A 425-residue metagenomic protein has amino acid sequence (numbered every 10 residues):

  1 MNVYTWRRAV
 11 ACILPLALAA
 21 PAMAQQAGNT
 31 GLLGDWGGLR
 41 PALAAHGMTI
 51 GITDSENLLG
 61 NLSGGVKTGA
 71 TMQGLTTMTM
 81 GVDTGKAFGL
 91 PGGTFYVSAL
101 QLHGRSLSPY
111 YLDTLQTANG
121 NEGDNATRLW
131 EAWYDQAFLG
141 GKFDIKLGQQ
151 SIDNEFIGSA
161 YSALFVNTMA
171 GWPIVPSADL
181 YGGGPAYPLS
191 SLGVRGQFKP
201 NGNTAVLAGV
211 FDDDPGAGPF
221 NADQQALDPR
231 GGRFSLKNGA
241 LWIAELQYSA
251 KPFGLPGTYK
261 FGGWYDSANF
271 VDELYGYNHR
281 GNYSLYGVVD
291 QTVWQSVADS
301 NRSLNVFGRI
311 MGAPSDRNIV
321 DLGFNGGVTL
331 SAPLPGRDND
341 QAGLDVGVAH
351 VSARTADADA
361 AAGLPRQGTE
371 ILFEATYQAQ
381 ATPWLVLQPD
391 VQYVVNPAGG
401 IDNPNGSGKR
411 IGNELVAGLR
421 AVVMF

Functional and structural regions predicted by a protein language model:
N2-W6, C12-N57, N61, K67 (+1 more regions): N-terminal periplasmic/intermembrane-space "pro-region" immediately following the signal or transit peptide
A27, G34-I50, D83-F95, L139-K142 (+5 more regions): Short loop/turn motifs that connect adjacent beta-strands in outer-membrane beta-barrel proteins
R40-S63, F95-V97, R105, N167 (+2 more regions): Transmembrane beta-strand segments of Gram-negative outer membrane beta-barrel proteins
G51-S55, T94-L100, K146-Q150, G209-F211 (+5 more regions): Transmembrane beta-strands of outer-membrane beta-barrel proteins
G69-G216, N318-A358: Outer membrane beta-barrel
M78-M80, A132, V194, A244-L246 (+5 more regions): Membrane-embedded beta-strands of outer-membrane beta-barrel proteins, especially the hydrophobic/small aromatic
P219-N221, A226-L236, E245-Q247, G262-H279 (+4 more regions): Outer membrane beta-barrel transmembrane domains
I411-F425: Outer-membrane beta-barrel "beta-signal"
